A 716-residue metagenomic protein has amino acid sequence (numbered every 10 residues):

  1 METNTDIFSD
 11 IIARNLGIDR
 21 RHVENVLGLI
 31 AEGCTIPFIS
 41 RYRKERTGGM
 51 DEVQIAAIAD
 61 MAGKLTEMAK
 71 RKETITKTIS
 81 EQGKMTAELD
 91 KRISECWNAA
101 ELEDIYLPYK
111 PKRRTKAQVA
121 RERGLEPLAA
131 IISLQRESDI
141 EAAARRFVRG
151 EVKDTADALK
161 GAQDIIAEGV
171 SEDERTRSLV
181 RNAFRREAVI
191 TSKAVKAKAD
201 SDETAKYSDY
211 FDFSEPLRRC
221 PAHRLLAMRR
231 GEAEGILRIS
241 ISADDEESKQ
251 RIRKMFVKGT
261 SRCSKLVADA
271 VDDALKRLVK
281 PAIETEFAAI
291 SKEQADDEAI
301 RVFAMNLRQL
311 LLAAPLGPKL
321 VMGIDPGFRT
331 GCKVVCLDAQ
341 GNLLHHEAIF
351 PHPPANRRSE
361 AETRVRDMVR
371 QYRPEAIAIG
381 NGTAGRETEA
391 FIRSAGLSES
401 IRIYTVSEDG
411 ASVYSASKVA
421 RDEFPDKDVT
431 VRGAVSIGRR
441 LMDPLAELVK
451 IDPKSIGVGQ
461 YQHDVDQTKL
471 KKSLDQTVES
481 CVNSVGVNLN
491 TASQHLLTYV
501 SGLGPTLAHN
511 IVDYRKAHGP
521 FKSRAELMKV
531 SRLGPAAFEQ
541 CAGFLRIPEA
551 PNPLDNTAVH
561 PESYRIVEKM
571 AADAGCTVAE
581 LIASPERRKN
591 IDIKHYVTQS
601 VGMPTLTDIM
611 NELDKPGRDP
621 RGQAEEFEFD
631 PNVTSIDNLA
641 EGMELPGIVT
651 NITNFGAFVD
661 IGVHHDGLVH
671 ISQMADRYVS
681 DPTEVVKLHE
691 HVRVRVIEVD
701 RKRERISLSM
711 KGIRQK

Functional and structural regions predicted by a protein language model:
M1-E24, A31: Generic start-of-chain signal for non-secretory N-termini
T5-F8, E67-K84, S94, V413 (+5 more regions): Long, highly charged, low-complexity intrinsically disordered interaction regions that mediate electrostatic DNA/RNA
D19-R20, E32-G33, A99, L125 (+18 more regions): Short flexible coil/turn linkers enriched for glycine and charged/polar residues that connect secondary-structure
Q54-A57, K64, M68-G323, R329-D426 (+1 more regions): Duplex nucleic acid-engaging cores and interfaces of nucleic-acid transaction enzymes
T78, R92, L102-Y106, G231-D244 (+3 more regions): Structured, non-catalytic alpha/beta "coupling" segments that mediate domain-domain communication and provide generic
N182-V189, I324-F328, G382-E387, V406-V413 (+5 more regions): A glycine-rich phosphate-binding loop feature that marks nucleotide/adenosyl-phosphate handling sites
V321-G323, K333, E389-F391, S523-E526 (+3 more regions): Short beta-alpha junctions and helix-cap segments that line functional grooves
I547-K716: Single-stranded RNA-binding regions, centering on S1/OB-family and related RNA-binding modules
